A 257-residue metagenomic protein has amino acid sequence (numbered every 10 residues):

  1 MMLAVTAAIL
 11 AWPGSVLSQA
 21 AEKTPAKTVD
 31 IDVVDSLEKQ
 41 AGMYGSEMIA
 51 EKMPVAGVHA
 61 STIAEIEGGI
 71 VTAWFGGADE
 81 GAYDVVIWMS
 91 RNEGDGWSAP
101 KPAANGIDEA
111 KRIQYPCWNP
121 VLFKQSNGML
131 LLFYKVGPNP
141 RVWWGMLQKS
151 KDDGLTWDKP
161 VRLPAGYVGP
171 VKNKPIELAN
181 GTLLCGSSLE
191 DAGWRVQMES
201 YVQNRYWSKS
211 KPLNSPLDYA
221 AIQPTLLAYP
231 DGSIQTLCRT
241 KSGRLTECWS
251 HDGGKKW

Functional and structural regions predicted by a protein language model:
M2-A11: Bacterial N-terminal signal peptides
W12-W257: Asp-box/BNR beta-propeller blade signature and adjacent active/binding-site loops in extracellular glycan-interacting
